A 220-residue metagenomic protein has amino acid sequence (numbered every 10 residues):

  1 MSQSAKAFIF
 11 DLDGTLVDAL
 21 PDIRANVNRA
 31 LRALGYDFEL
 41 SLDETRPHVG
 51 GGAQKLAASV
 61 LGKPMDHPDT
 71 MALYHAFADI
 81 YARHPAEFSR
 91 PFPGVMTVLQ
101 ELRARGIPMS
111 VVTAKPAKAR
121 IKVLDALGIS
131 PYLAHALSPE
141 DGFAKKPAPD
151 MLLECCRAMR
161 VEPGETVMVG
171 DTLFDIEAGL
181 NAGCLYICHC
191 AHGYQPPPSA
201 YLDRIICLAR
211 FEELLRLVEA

Functional and structural regions predicted by a protein language model:
M1-R46: Active-site neighborhood of HAD-like aspartate-dependent phosphohydrolases
S4, R83-V111, A117-I121, P149: Short, acidic loop-to-helix structural element flanking the phosphoryl-transfer center in phosphate-processing enzymes
A30-L31, G52-D66, V123, C155-C156: Helix-loop "lid/cap" segments that line or gate small-molecule binding pockets
D37, S130-A134, E162: Conserved H-loop
A58-M96: Metal-dependent phosphoesterase signature
K146-F174: Conserved Lys-Pro-Asp/Glu-containing loop-to-beta segment of HAD-superfamily phosphomonoesterases, centered on
V167-I206: Acidic, Mg2+-coordinating phosphoryl-transfer loop and its flanking beta/alpha structural elements, shared across
I206-E213: Short acidic-hydrophobic, aromatic-tinged amphipathic segments that line or gate anion-handling sites
